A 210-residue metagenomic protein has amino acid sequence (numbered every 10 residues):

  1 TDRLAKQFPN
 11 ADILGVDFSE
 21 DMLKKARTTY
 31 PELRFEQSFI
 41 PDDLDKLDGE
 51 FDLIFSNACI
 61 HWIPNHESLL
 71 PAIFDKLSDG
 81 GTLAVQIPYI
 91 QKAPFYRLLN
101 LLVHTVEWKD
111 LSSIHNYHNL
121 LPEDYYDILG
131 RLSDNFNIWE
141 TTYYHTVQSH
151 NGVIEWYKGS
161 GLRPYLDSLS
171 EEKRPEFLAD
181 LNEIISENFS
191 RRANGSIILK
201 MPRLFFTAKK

Functional and structural regions predicted by a protein language model:
T1-K46, S68: Class I SAM-dependent methyltransferase SAM/SAH-binding core
L4, I73, L77, A208: Class I S-adenosylmethionine-dependent transferase superfamily signal
F8-P9, R27, P64, S78 (+2 more regions): Short conserved AdoMet
L44-I54: A short acidic, Gly/Pro-enriched loop at the edge of an enzyme's catalytic core that lines a small-molecule cofactor
D52-E67, Y89: A short SAM/SAH-binding and catalytic strip from SAM-dependent methyltransferases
E67, F74, G80-Q148, E171: Conserved catalytic/acceptor-binding region of the Class I
H115-K210: Conserved Class I S-adenosyl-L-methionine
